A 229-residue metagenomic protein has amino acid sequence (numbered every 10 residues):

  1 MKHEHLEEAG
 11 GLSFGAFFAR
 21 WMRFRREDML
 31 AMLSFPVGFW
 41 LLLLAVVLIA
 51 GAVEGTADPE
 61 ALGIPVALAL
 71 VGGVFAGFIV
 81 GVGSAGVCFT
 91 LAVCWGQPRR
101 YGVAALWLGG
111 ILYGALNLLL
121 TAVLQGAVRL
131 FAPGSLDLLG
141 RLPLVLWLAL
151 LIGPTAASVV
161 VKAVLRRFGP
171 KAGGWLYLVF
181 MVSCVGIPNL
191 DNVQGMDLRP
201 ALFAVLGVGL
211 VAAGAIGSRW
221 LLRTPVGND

Functional and structural regions predicted by a protein language model:
K2-L91, P98-D229: Hydrophobic alpha-helical transmembrane segments of membrane proteins
